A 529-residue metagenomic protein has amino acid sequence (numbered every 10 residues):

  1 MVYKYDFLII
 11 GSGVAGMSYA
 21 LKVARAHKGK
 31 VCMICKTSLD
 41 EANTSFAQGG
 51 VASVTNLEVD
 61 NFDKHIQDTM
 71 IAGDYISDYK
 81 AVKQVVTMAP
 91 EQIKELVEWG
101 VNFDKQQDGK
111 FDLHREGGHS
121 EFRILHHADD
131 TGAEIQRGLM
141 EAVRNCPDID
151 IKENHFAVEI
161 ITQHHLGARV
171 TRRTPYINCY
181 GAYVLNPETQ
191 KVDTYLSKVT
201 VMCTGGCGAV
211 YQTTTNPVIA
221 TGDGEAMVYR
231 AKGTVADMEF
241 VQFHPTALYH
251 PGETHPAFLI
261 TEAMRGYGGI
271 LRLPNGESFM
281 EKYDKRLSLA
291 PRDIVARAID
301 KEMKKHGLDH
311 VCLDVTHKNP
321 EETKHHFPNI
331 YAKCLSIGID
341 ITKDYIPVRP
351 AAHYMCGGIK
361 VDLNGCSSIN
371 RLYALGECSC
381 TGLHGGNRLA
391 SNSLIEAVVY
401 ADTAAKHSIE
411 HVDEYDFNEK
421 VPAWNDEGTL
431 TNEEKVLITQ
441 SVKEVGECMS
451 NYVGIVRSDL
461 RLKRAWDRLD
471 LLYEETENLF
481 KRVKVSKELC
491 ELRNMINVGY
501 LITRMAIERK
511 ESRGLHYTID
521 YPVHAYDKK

Functional and structural regions predicted by a protein language model:
M1-D6, Y19-K22, G29-K30, S38-D40 (+9 more regions): Glycine- and aromatic-enriched mobile tails/lids
S12-V14: Glycine-rich Rossmann-fold phosphate-binding loop(s) that bind the pyrophosphate of adenine dinucleotide cofactors
T37-M70, D74, Q242-T246, H255-P256: Conserved N-terminal glycine-rich FAD pyrophosphate-binding loop of Rossmann-like flavoproteins
L39, M227, G233-D340, I346 (+2 more regions): An anion/pyrophosphate-binding glycine-rich loop and adjacent beta-alpha core in soluble alpha-beta enzymes
A72-D112: Rossmann-like flavin
S77-P90, R123-E141, K152, T214-G222 (+3 more regions): Short beta-strand to alpha-helix junction loop
V97-K191, L196, C203, A247-P251: Conserved redox-cofactor binding core of oxidoreductases
E159-T171, P175-Y176, Y180-T189, I339-L383: FAD-site-proximal beta/loop scaffold in flavoenzymes
